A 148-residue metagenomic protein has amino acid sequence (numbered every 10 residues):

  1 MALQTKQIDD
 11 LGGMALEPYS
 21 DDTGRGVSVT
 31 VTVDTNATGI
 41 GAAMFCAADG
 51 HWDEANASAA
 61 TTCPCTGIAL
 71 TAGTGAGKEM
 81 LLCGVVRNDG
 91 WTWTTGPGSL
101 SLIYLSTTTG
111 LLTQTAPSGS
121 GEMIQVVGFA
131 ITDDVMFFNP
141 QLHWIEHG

Functional and structural regions predicted by a protein language model:
A2-Q4, D10-G148: Glycine-anchored, exposed beta-strand/edge motif detector
